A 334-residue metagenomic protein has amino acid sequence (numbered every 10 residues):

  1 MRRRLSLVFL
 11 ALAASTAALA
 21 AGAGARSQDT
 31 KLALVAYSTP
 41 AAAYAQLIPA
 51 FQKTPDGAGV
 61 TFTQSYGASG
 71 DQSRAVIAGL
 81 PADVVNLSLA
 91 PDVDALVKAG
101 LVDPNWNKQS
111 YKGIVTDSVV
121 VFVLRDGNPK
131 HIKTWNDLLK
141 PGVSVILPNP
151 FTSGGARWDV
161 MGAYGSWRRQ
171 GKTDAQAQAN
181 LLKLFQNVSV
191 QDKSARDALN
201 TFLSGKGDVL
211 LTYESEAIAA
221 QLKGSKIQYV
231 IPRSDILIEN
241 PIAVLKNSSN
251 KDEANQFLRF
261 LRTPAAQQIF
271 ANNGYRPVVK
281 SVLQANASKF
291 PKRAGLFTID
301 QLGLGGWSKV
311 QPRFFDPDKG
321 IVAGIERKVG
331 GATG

Functional and structural regions predicted by a protein language model:
M1-K31, G334: Short, low-complexity disordered leader/linker segments with a strong preference for bacterial N-terminal type II
R2, D252-G334: Extracellular/periplasmic juxtamembrane helices and adjacent flexible linkers that interface with membrane partners
S27-T152: N-terminal segment of the mature folded domain
A45, P49-G57, I77-P81, A90 (+11 more regions): Sec-exported extracytoplasmic/periplasmic mature domains
P49-D56, N136-R196, N200: Ligand-binding cleft/hinge of the Venus flytrap
I114-V119, L181-F185, D192, K223-N255 (+2 more regions): Periplasmic-binding protein-like
G127-K133, T152, G165-T173, N247-A254: Short helix-loop capping/hinge motifs at secondary-structure junctions, enriched in acidic/polar residues
Q170-R233, P241: Ligand-binding pocket segment of bilobal, Venus flytrap-like solute-binding proteins
